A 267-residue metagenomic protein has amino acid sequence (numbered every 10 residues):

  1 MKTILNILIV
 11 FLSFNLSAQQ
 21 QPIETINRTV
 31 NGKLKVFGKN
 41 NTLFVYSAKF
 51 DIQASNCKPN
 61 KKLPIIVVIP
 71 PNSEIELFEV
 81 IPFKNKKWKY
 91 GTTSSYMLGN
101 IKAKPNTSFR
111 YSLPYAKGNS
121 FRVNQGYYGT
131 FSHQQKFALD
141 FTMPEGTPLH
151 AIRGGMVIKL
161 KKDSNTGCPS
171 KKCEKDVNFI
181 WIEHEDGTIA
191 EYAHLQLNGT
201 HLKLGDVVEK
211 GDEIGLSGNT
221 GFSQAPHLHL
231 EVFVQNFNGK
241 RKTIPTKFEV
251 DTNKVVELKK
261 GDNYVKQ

Functional and structural regions predicted by a protein language model:
M1-I23, G38: Bacterial Sec-dependent N-terminal signal peptides
V36-F44: Asparagine-centered strand-capping/turn motif at beta-strand->loop junctions
F44-I52, A151: Short, hydrophobic/aromatic beta-strand segments
A54-I65: Short aromatic-acidic-glycine turn motif
I66-D176, Q267: Surface-exposed, glycine-biased beta-strand/turn segments
Y111-Y115, S170, H201-E209, E231-Q267: Acidic, glycine-rich catalytic/binding loops that coordinate metals and/or anionic ligands
L149, G155-V157, G205-S217: A structural signal for short beta-strand/turn segments enriched in small hydrophobics and glycine
T188-G211: Short histidine-centered loop motifs in beta-beta connectors
